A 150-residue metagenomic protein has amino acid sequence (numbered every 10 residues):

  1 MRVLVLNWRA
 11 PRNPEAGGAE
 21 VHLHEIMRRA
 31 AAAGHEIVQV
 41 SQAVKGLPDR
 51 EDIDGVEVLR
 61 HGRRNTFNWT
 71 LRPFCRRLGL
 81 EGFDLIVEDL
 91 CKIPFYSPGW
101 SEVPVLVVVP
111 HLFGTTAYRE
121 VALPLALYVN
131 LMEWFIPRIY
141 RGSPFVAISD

Functional and structural regions predicted by a protein language model:
M1-E15: Nucleotide-activated donor-dependent transferases that construct or modify glycoconjugates
R9-N13, R29-N65: N-terminal strand-loop element at the rim of the active site of nucleotide-sugar-dependent glycosyltransferases
G17-A30: Short amphipathic alpha-helix
V40, E88-L90, A147-S149: Replace "coordinates the UDP/GDP/TDP-sugar" with "coordinates nucleotide-activated sugar donors
I53-E81, Y118-L125: A short, charged, and often flexible helix/loop element on the N-terminal side of the glycosyltransferase catalytic
G82-D84, G142: Local beta-strand N-terminus motif with an aromatic residue
D84-T115: An aromatic- and histidine-rich active-site surface loop
P124-V146: Membrane-proximal helix-turn-helix segments that form the acceptor-binding/catalytic region of lipid-linked
